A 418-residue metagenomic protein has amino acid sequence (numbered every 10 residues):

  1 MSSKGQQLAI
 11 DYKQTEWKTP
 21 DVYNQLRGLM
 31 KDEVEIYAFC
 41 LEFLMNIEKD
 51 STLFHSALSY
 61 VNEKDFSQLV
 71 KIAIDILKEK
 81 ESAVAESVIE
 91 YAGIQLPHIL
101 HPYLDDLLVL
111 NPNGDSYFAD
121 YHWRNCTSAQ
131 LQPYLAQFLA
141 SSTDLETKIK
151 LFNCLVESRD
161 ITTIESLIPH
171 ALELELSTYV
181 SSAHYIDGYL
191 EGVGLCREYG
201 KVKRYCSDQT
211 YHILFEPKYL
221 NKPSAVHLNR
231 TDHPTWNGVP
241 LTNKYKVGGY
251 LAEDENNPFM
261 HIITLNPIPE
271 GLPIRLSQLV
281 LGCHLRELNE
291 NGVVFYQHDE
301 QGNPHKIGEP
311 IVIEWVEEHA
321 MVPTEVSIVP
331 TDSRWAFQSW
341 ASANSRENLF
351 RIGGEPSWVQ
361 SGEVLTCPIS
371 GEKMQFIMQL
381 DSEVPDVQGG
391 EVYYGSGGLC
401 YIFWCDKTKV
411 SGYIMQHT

Functional and structural regions predicted by a protein language model:
M1-T418: Preference for intrinsically disordered or flexible, low-complexity segments and adjacent hinge/connector residues
